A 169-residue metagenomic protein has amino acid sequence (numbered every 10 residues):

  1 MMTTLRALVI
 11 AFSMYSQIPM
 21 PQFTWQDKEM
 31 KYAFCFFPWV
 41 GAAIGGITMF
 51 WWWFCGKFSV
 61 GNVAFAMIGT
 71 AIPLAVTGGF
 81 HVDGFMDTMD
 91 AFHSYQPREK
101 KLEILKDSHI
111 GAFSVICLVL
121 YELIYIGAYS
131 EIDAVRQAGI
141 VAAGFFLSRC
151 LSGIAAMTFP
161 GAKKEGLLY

Functional and structural regions predicted by a protein language model:
M1-G78, F92-L102, D107-S108, F113-Y169: Hydrophobic alpha-helical transmembrane segments
G78-G84: Replace "His-x-His-based motif
